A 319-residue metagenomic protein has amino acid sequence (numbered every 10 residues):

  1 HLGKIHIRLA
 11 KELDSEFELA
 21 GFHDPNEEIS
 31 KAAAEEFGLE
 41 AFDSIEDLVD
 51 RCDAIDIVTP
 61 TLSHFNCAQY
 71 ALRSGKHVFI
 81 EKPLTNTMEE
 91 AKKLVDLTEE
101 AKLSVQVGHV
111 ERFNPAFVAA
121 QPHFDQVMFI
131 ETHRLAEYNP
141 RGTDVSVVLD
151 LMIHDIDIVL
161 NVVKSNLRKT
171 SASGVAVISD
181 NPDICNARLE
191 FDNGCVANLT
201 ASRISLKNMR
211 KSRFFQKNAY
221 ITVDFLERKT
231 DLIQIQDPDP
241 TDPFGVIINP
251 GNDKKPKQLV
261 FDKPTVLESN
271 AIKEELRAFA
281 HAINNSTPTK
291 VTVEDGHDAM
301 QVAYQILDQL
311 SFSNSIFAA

Functional and structural regions predicted by a protein language model:
H1-E36, V159: N-terminal Rossmann-like dinucleotide-binding module
H6, F37-V95: Beta-loop-alpha module in the N-terminal Rossmann-like domain of NAD(P)-dependent dehydrogenases, especially those
L39, S74-K76, A101-S104, C195: A short helix->loop->beta-strand "cap" motif at the edges of active sites that frequently abuts
D43, I80, V105-V107, E131 (+1 more regions): Hydrophobic residues in well-ordered beta-strands that form the structural core
A54-I57, E274, A278-A319: C-terminal helix-rich "cap/oligomerization" subdomain common to oxidoreductases
T85-G142: A contiguous active-site-proximal alpha/beta segment in oxidoreductase catalytic domains
G108-P115, Y138-K169, P182-D183, G296: Mid-domain beta-loop-alpha active-site segment that forms a flexible, acidic cofactor/metal-binding surface
I156-I235, V266-T287, A318-A319: Contiguous beta-strand/loop segments that form the cofactor/metal-binding neighborhood of enzyme cores
